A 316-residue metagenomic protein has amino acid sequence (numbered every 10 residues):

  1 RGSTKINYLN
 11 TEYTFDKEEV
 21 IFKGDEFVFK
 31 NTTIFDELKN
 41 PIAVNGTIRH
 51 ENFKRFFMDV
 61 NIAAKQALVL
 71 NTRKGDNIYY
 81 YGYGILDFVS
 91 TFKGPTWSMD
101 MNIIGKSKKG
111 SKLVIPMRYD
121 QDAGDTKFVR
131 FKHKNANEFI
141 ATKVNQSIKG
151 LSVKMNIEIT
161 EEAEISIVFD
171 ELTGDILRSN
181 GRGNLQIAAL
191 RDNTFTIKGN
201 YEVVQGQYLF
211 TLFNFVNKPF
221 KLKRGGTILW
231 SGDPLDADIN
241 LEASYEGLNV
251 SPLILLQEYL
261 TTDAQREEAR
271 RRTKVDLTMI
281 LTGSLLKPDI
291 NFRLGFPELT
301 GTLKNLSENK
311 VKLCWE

Functional and structural regions predicted by a protein language model:
G2-E316: Strand-loop-strand
